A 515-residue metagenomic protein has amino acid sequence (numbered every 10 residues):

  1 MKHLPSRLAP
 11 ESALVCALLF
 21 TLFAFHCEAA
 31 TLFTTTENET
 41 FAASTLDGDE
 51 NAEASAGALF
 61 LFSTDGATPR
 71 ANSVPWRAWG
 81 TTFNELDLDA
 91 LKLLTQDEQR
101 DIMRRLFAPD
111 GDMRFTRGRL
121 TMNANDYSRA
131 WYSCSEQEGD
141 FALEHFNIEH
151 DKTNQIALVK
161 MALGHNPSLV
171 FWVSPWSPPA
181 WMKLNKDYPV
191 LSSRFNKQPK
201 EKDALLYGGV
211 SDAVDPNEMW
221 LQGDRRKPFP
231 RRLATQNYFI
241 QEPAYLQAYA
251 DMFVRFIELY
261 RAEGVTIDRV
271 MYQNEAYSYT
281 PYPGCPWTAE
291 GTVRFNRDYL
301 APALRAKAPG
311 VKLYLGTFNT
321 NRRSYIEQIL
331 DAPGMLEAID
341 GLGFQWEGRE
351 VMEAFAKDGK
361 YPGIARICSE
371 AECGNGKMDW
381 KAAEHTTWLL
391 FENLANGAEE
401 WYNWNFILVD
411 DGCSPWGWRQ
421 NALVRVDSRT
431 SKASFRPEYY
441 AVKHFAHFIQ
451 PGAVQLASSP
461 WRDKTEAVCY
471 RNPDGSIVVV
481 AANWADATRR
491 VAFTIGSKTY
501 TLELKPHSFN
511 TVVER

Functional and structural regions predicted by a protein language model:
A13-A24: Bacterial N-terminal signal peptides
C27-A29: Boundary at the C-terminal end of the N-terminal hydrophobic targeting segment
N38-I267, D298: N-terminal catalytic cores of secreted or lumenal carbohydrate-active enzymes
P75-D87, T116-M122, D126, V170-S174 (+6 more regions): Structural recognition of the beta-strand scaffold that forms the well-ordered cores of secreted hydrolase catalytic
Q247-G374: Active-site neighborhood of glycoside hydrolase catalytic domains
A365-A441, A457-P460: Aromatic/acidic polysaccharide-binding cleft in carbohydrate-active enzymes
S458-G496, H507: Carbohydrate-binding surface patches
L504-R515: C-terminal beta-strand-rich structural cap/linker in extracellular carbohydrate-active enzymes
